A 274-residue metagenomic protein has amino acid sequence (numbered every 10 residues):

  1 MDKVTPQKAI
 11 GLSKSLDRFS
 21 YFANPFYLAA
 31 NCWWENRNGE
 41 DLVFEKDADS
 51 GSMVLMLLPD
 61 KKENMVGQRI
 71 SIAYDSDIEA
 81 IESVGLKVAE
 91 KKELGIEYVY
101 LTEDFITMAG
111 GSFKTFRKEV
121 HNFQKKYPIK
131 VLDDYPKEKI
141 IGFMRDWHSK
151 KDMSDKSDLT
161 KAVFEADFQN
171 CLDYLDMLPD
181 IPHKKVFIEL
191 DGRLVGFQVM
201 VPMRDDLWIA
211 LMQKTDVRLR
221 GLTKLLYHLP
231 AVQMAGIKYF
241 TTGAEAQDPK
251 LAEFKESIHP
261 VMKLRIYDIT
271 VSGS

Functional and structural regions predicted by a protein language model:
M1, C32-N36, G85-K92, P128-V131 (+1 more regions): Short secondary-structure junctions
M1-G11, S15: TRNA-binding/sensing appendages of the translation machinery
L12-E79, V84, L94, E189-V217: Conserved donor-binding loop and adjoining core beta-sheet/short helix segment in diverse acyl/aminoacyl transferases
R69-D75, V99, I129-D133, F187-I188 (+1 more regions): A structural signal for short, well-ordered beta-strand segments and their strand-loop junctions that often border
A73-E79, F116-K118, A246-Q247: Short, polar loop motifs at secondary-structure junctions
K87-L159: Acyltransferase donor/substrate-recognition loop-hinge adjacent to the catalytic core
K139-L194: Short, conserved active-site entrance elements at the starts or edges of catalytic domains
P182-G273: Aromatic (often tryptophan-rich) hydrophobic motifs at membrane interfaces
